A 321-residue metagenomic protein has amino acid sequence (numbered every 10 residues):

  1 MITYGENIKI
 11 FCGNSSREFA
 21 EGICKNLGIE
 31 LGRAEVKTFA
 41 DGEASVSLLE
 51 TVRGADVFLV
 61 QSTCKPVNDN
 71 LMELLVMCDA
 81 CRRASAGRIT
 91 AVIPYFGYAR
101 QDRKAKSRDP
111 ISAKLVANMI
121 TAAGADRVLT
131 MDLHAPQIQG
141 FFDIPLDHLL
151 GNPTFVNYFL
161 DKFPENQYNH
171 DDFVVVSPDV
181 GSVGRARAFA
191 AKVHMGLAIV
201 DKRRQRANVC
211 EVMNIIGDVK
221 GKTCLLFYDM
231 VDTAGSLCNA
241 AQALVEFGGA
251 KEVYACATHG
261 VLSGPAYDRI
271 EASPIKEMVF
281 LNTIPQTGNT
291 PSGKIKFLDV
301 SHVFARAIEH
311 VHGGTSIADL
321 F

Functional and structural regions predicted by a protein language model:
M1-F321: PRPP-associated nucleotide enzymes
